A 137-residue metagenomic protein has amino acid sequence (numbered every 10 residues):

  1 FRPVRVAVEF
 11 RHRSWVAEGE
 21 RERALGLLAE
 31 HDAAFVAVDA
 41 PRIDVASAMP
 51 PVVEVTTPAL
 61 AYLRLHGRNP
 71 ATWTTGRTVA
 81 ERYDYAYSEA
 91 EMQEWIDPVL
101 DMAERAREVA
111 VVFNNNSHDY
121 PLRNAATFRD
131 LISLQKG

Functional and structural regions predicted by a protein language model:
F1-G137: Residues lining hydrophobic/aromatic ligand-binding pockets adjacent to catalytic sites
